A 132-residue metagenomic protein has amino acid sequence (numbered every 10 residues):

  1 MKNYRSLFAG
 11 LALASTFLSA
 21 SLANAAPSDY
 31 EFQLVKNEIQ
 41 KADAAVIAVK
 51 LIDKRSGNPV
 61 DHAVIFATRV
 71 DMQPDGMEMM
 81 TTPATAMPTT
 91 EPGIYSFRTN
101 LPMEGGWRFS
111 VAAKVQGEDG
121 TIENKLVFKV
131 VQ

Functional and structural regions predicted by a protein language model:
M1-L11: Bacterial N-terminal signal peptides that target proteins for export
N3, L22-A25: N-terminal cationic leader/targeting segments used for protein routing and processing
A9-A20: Bacterial N-terminal signal peptides
A25-E104, R108-Q132: Contiguous segments within soluble domain cores/interaction surfaces
